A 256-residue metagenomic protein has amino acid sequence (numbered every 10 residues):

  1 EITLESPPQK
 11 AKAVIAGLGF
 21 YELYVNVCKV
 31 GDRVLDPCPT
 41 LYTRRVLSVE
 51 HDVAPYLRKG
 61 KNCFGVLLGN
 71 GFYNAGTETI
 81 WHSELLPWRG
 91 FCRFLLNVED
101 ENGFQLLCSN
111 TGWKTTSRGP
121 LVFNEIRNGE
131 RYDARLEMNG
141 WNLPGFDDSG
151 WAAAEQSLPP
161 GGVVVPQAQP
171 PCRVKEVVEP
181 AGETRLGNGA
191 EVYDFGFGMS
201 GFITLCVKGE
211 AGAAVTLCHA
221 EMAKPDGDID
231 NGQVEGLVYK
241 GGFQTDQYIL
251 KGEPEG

Functional and structural regions predicted by a protein language model:
E1-G256: Extracellular/oxidizing-compartment recognition motifs
